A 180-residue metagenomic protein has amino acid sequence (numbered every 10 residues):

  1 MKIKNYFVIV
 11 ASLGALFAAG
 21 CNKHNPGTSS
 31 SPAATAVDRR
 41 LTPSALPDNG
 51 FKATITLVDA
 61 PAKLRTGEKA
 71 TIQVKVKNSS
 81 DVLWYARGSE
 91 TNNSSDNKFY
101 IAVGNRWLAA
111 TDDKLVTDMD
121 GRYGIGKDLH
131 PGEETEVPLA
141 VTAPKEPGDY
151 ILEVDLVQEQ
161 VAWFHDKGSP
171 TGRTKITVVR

Functional and structural regions predicted by a protein language model:
M1-V8: Bacterial N-terminal signal peptides that target proteins for export
F17-G20: C-terminal motif of bacterial Sec signal peptides marking the signal peptidase cleavage site
N22-H24: Bacterial signal peptide processing site
T28-S30: Ser/Thr/Gly/Pro-rich low-complexity, disordered linker/stalk segments of secreted and cell-surface proteins
P32-V37, L41-A62, A70-I72, V76-V137 (+1 more regions): Contiguous segments within soluble domain cores/interaction surfaces
P61-R65, T142: Short amphipathic alpha-helices and their capping/turn segments at secondary-structure boundaries
A140-G148: Short, surface-exposed loop/turn segments at beta-strand-coil junctions that are enriched for proline with nearby
